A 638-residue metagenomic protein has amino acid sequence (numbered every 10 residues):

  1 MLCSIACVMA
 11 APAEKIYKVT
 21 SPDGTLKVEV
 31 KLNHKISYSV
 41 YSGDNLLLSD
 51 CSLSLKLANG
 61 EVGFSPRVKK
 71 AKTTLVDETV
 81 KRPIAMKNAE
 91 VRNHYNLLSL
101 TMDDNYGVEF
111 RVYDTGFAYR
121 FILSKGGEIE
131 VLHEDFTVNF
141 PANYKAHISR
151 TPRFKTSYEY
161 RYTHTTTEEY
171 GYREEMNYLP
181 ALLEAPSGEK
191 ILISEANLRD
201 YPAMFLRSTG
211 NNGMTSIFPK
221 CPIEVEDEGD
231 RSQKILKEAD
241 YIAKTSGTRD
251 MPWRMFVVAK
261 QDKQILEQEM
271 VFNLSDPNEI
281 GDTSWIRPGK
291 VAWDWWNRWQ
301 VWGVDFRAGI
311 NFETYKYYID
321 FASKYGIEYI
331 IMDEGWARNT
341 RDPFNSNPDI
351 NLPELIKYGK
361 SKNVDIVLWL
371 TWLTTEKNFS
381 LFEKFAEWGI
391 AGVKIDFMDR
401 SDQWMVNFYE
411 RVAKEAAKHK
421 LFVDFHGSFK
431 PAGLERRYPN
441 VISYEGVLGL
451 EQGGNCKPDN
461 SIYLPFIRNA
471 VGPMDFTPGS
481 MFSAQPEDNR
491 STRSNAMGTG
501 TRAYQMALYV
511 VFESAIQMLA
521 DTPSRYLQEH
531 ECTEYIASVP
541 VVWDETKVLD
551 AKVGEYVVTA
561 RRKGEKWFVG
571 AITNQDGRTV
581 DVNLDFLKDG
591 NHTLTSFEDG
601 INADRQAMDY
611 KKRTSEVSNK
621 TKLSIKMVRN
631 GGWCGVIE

Functional and structural regions predicted by a protein language model:
M1-K15: Bacterial Sec-dependent N-terminal signal peptides
E14-N273, N278: N-terminal accessory beta-strand-rich subdomains and adjacent acidic, glycine-rich linkers that precede catalytic cores
S246-F321, Y325-E328: An acidic-aromatic substrate-binding cleft motif
A322, V423, V511, V569: Conserved, mostly hydrophobic/aromatic
D333-T501: Aromatic- and carboxylate-enriched substrate-binding clefts and catalytic-loop regions of carbohydrate-active enzymes
D521-F568, I572, D604-M608: Glycan-recognition and catalytic regions of carbohydrate-active enzymes
K552-H592, W633-C634: Carbohydrate-binding surface patches
T614-E638: C-terminal beta-strand-rich structural cap/linker in extracellular carbohydrate-active enzymes
